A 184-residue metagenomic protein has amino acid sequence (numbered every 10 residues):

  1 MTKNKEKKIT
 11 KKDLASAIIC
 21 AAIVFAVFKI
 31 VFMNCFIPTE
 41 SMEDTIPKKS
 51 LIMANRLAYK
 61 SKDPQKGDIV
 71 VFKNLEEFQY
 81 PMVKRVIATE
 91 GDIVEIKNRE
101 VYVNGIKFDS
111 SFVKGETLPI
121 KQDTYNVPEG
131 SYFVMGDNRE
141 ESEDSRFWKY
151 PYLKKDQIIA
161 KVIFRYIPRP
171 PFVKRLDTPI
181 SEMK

Functional and structural regions predicted by a protein language model:
M1-P81, L153-K184: Protein maturation boundaries and topogenic segments
T45, D63, I87, V94-E95 (+1 more regions): Extracellular/periplasmic catalytic domains that process cell-envelope and extracellular macromolecules
P81-R85, T89-V103: Mid-length scaffold segments of soluble, non-membrane domains
R99, I106, G130-S131: Well-ordered beta-strand scaffold positions
V103-P119: PP2C/PPM family metal-dependent serine/threonine protein phosphatase catalytic domain, recognizing the conserved
K114-G130: Acidic loop->beta-strand submotif enriched in PP2C/PPM serine/threonine phosphatases
G136: Phosphate/adenylate-binding glycine loop and adjacent helical scaffold
E140-Y150: Active-site loop architecture of trypsin-fold serine endopeptidases
